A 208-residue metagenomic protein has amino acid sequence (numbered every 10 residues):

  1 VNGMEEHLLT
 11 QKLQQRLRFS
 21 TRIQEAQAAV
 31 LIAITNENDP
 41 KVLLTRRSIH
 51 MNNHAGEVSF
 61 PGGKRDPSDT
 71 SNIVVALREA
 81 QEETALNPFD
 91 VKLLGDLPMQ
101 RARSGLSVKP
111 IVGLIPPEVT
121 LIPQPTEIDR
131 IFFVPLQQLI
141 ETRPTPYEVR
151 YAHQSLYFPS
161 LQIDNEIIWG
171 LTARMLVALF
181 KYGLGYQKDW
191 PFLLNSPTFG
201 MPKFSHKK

Functional and structural regions predicted by a protein language model:
V1-S59, K64-V119, I128, Q137 (+2 more regions): N-terminal leader/linker segments that precede catalytic domains of diphosphate-processing enzymes
L121-P125, T142-T145: A short secondary-structure junction signal
R130-P146: Conserved, surface-exposed functional patches that form binding/active-site neighborhoods
P146-A152: Acidic, negatively charged sequence signal that fires either on conserved catalytic/metal-binding carboxylates
